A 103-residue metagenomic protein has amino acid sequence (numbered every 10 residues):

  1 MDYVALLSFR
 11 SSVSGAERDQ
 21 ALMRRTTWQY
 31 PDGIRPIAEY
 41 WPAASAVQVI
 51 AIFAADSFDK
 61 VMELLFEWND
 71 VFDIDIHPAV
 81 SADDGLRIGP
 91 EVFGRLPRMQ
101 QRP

Functional and structural regions predicted by a protein language model:
M1-V47, D56-D59, S81-A82, L86-P103: Short S/T/G/P-rich N-terminal loop/turn motif that feeds into the first structured element of a domain
A43, F66-W68: A generic structural signal for short, solvent-exposed coil/turn residues that cap or connect secondary-structure
A51-I52: Conserved RNP beta-strands of RNA recognition motif
F58-F66: Short, electropositive alpha-helical surface patch
N69-D70, F93: Residue-level detector of secondary-structure transition/capping positions
V71-D83: Conserved short beta-strand edge segments in small beta-sheet-based binding/regulatory domains
